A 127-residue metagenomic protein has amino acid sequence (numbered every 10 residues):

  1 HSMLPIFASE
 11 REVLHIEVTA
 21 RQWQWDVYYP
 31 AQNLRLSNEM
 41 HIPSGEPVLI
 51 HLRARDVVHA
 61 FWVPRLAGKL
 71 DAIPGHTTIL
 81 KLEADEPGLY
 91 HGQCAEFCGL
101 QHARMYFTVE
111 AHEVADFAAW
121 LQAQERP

Functional and structural regions predicted by a protein language model:
H1-P127: Non-transmembrane, membrane-proximal soluble domains of secreted or membrane proteins
